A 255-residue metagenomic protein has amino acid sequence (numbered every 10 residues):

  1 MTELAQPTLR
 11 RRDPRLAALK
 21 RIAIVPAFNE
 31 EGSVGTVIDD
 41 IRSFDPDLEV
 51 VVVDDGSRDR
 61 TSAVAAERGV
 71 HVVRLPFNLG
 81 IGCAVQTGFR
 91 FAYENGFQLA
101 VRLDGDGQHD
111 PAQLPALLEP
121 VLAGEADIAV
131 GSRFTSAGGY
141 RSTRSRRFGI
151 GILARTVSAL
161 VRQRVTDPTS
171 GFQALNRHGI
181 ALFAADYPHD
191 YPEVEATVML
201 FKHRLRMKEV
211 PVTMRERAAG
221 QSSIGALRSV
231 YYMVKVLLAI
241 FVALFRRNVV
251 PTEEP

Functional and structural regions predicted by a protein language model:
M1-D40: N-proximal low-complexity "stem/linker" segments adjacent to membrane-targeting elements
K20-I22, E49, E195: Cell-envelope/extracellular polymer assembly enzymes that use nucleotide-activated donors
E30-S33, S57, D110: Donor nucleotide-sugar binding loop of glycosyltransferases
D39-L48: Short, acidic, metal-binding catalytic loop of nucleotide-sugar glycosyltransferases
D54-S62, G107: A conserved acidic beta->alpha catalytic loop
L75-E94, L99, P111-D190, R217-V234 (+1 more regions): Acceptor/aglycone-binding surface of glycosyltransferases and processive sugar-polymer synthases
Q163-R164, A185-P188, T197-R215: Catalytic donor-sugar/metal-binding loop of nucleotide-sugar-dependent glycosyltransferases
